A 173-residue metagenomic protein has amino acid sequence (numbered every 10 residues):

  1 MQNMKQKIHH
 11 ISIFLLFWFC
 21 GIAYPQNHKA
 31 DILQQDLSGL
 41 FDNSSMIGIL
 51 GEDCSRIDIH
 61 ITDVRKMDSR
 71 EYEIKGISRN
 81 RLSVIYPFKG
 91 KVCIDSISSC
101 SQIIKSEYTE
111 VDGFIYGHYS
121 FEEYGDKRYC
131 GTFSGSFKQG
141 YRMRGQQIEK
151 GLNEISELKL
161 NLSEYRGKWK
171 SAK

Functional and structural regions predicted by a protein language model:
M1-A30: Bacterial Sec-dependent N-terminal signal peptides
N27-K173: Central antiparallel beta-sheet cores of small beta-barrel/beta-sandwich binding domains
